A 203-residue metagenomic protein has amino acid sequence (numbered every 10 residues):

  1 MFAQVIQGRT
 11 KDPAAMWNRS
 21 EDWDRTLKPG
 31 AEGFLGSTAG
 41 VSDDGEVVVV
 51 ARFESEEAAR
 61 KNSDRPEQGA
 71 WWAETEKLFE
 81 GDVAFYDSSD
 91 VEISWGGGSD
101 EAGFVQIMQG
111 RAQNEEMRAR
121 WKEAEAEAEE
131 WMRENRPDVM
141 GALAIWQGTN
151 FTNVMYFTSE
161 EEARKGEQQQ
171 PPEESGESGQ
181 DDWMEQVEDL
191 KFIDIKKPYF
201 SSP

Functional and structural regions predicted by a protein language model:
M1-V48, R52-P203: Short S/T/G/P-rich N-terminal loop/turn motif that feeds into the first structured element of a domain
